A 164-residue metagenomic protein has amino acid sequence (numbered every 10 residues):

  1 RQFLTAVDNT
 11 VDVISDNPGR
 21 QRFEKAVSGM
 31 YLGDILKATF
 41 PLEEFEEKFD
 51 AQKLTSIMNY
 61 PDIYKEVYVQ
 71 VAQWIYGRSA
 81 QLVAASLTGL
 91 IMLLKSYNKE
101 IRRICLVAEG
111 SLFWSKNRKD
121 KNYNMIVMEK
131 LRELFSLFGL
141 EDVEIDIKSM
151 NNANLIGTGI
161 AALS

Functional and structural regions predicted by a protein language model:
R1: Small-residue (GG/TT-enriched) beta-loop-alpha framework at ligand/catalytic clefts
A6-S164: ATP-binding/phosphotransfer module of carbohydrate and carboxylate kinases, centering on a glycine-rich
